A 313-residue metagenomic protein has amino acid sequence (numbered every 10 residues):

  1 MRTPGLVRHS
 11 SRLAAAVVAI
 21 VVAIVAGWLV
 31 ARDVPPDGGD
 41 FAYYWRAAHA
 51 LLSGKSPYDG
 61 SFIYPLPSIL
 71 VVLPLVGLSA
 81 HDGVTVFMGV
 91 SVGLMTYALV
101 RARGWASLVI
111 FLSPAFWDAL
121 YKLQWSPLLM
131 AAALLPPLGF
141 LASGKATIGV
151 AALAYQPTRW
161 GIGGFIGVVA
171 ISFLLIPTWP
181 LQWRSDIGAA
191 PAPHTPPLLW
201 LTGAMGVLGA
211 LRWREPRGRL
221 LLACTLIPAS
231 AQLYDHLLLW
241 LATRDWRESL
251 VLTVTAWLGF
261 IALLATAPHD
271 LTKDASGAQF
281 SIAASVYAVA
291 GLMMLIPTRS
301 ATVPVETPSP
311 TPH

Functional and structural regions predicted by a protein language model:
R2-L135, Q156-H313: Primarily membrane-embedded glycan-assembly and transfer machineries that use lipid-linked glycans
A142, I148-Q156, L237: Transmembrane-embedded, aromatic-rich helix segments that form part of the hydrophobic channel/pocket engaging
